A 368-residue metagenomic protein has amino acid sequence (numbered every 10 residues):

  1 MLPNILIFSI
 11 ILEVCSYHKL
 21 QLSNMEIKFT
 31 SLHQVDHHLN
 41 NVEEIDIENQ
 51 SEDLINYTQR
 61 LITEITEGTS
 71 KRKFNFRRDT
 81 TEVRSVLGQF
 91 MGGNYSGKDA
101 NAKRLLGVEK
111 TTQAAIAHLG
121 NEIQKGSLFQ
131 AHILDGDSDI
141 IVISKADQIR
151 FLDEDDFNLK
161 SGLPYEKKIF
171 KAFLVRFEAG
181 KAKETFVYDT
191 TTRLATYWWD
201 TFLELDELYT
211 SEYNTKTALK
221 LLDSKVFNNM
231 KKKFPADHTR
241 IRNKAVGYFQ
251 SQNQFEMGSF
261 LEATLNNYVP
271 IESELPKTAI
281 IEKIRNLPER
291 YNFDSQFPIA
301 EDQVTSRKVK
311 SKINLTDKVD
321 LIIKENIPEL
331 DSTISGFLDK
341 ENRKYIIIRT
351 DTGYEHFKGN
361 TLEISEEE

Functional and structural regions predicted by a protein language model:
L2-S16: Short, intrinsically disordered or compositionally biased N-terminal tails of bacterial proteins
L12-V309: Long, hydrophobic alpha/beta structural blocks
I271-E368: C-terminal structured domains
